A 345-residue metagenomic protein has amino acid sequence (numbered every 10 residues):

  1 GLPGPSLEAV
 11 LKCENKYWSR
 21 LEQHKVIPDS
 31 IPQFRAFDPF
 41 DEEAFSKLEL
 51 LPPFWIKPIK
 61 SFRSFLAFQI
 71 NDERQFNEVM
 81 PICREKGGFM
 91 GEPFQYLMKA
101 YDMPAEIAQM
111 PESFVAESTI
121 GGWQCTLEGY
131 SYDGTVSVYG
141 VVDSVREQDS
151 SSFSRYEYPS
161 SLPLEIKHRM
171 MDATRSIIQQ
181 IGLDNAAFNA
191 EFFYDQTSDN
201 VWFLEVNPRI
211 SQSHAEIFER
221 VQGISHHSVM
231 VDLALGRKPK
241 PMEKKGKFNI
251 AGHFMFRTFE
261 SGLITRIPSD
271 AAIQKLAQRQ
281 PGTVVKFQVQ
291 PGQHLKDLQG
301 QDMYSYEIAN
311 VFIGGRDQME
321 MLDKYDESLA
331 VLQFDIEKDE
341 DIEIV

Functional and structural regions predicted by a protein language model:
G1-E49, F62, Q301, E307: Conserved N-proximal alpha/beta basic substrate-recognition cap immediately N-terminal to, or forming the N-lobe
D29-P32, W55, E73-I120, S152-F153 (+1 more regions): Conserved ATP-binding module of the ATP-grasp superfamily
P53-Q75: Conserved anion/nucleotide-ligand pocket segment
F68, E78-P81, F114-S118, Q124-V145 (+3 more regions): Beta-strand scaffold of nucleotide-dependent catalytic cores
S131-V136, Y194-S198, F259, G315: Short acidic-glycine loop/turn motifs at beta-strand connectors
H168-A190, N207-R266: Active-site "cap" helix and flanking loop/linker of ATP-utilizing ligase/carboxylase catalytic domains
D184-Q196, E340-V345: A short glycine-rich, hydrophobically flanked beta-strand micro-motif that places a catalytic Asp/Glu for divalent metal
D232-V345: Peripheral (often C-terminal) accessory segments that flank ATP-dependent C-N-forming ligase machineries
